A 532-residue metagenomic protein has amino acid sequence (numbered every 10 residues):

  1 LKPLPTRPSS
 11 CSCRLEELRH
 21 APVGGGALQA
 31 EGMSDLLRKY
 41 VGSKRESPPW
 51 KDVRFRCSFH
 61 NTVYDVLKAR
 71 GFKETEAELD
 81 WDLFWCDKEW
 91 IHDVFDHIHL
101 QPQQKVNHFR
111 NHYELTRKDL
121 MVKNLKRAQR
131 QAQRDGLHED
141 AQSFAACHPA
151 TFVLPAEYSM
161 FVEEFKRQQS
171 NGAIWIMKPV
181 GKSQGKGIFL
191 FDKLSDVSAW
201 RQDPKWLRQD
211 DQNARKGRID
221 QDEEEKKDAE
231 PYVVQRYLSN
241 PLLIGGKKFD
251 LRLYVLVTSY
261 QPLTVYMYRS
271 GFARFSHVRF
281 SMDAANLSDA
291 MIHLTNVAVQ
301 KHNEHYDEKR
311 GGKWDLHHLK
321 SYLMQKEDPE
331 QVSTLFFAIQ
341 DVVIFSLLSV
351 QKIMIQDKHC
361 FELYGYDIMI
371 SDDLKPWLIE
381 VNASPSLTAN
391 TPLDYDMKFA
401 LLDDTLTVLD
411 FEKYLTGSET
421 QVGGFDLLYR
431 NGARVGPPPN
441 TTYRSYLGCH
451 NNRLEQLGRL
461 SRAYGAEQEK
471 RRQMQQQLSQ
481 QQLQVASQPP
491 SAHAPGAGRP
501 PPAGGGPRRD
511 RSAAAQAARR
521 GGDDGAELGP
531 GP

Functional and structural regions predicted by a protein language model:
C11-E17, P22-Y64, K68-H99, V106-H112 (+10 more regions): Acidic, PEST-like segments
V106, F144-C147, V180-G185: Short glycine-enriched loop/turn motifs at secondary-structure junctions
F152-G185: Rossmann-like NAD(P)H-binding beta-loop-alpha module
I188-K193, L256: Short beta-strand-to-turn element immediately C-terminal to the catalytic PLP-Schiff-base lysine in fold type I
Y366-I368: Hydrophobic residue at the +6 position relative to the catalytic HRD Asp in the kinase catalytic loop
S371: Short, acidic, Ser/Thr-enriched surface-loop or helix-capping motifs
